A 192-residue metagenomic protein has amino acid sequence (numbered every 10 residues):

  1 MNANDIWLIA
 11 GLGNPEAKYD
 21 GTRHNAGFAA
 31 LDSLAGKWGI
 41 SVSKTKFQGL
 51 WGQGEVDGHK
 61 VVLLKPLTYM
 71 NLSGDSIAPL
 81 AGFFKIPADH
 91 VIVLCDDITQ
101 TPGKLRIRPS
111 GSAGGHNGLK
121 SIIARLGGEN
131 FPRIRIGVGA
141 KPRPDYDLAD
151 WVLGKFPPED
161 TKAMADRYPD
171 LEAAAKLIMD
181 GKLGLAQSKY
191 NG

Functional and structural regions predicted by a protein language model:
M1-S110, K120-I134, K141-D147, G154 (+1 more regions): Nucleotide and nucleotide-moiety/phosphate-recognizing core
G114-G118: Hydrophobic alpha-helical segments within soluble ligand-binding/sensing domains
